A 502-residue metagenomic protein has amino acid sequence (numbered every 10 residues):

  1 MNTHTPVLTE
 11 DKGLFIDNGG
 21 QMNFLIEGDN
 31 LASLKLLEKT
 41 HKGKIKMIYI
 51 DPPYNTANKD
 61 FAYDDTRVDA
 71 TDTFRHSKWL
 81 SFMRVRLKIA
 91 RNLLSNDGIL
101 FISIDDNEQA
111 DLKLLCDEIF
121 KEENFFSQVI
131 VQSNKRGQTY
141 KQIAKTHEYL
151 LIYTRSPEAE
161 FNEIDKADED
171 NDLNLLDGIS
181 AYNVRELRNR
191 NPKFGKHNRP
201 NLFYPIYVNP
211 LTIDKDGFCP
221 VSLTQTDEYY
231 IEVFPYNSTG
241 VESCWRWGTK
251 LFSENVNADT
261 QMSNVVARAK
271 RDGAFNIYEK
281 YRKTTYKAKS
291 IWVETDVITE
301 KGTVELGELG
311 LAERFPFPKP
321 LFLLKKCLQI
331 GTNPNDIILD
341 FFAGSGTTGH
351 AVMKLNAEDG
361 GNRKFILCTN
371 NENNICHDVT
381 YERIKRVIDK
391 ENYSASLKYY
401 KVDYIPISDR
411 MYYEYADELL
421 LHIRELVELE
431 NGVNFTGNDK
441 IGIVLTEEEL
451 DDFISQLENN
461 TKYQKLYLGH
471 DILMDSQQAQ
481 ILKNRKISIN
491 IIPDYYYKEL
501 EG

Functional and structural regions predicted by a protein language model:
M1, G13, D17, M22-N23 (+9 more regions): Accessory, often C-terminal, charged low-complexity segments
P6-G28, A32-L36, K78, L311-E313: Asp/Glu-centered strand-loop micro-motifs enriched in Gly/Pro and often flanked by an aromatic residue
D11-M22, Y63-T71, E300-L311: Short glycine/proline-rich turn/loop motifs
E27, P316-L323: N-terminal pre-P-loop "Q-motif" helix
K44-F61, C116, I338-M353: Conserved proline-anchored active-site loop of SAM-dependent methyltransferases that bridges a beta-strand
K46, P52-F61, K283-K319: Active-site-adjacent "gating/activation" loops or surface patches in catalytic cores
K46, P53-F82, R86, S95-D97 (+1 more regions): Mobile active-site "lid"/loop adjacent to the S-adenosyl-L-methionine
G98-I102: Conserved beta-strand signature within the Rossmann-like core of class I S-adenosyl-L-methionine
